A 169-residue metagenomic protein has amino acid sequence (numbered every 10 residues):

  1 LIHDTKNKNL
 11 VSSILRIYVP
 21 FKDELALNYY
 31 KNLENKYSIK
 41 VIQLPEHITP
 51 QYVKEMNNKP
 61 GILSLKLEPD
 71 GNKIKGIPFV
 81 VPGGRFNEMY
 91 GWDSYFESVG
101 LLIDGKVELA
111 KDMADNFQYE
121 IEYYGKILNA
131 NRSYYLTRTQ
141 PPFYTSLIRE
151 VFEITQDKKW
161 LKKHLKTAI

Functional and structural regions predicted by a protein language model:
L1-I169: Acidic, mature catalytic/reactive cores of soluble proteins
